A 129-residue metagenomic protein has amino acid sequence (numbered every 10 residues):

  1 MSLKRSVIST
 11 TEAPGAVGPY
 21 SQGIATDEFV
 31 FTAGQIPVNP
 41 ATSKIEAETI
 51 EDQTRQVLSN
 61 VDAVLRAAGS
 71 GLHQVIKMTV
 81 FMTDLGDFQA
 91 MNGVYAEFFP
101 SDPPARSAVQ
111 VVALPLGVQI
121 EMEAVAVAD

Functional and structural regions predicted by a protein language model:
S2-D129: Short, polar/acidic, helix-capping and beta-turn segments at strand->helix junctions that line the mouths
